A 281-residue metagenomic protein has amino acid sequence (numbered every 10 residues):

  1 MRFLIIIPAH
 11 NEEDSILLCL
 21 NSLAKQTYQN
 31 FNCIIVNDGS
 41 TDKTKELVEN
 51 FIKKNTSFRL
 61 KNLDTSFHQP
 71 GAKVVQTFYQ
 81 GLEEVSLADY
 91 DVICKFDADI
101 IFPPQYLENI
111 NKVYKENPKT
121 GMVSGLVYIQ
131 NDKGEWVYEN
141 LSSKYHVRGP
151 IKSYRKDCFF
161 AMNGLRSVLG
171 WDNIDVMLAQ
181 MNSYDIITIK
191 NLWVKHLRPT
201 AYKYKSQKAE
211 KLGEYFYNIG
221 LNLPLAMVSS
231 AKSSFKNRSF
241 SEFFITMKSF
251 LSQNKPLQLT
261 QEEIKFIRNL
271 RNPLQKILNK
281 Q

Functional and structural regions predicted by a protein language model:
N21-N30: Short, acidic, metal-binding catalytic loop of nucleotide-sugar glycosyltransferases
N37-E46, T65, I100: A conserved acidic beta->alpha catalytic loop
E46-A88: Conserved donor nucleotide-binding strand/loop of the catalytic core
D89-I101: Short beta-strand-to-loop acidic/aromatic patch adjacent to the donor-nucleotide binding site
I101-V137: Conserved donor NDP-sugar-binding/catalytic core segment of glycosyltransferases
R148-N163: Conserved nucleotide-sugar donor-binding and metal-coordinating catalytic region shared by glycosyltransferases
C158-A161, V168-L197: A short, conserved alpha-helix in the catalytic core of glycosyltransferases
K208-Q281: Non-catalytic, C-terminal membrane-associated alpha-helical segments of glycosyltransferases
